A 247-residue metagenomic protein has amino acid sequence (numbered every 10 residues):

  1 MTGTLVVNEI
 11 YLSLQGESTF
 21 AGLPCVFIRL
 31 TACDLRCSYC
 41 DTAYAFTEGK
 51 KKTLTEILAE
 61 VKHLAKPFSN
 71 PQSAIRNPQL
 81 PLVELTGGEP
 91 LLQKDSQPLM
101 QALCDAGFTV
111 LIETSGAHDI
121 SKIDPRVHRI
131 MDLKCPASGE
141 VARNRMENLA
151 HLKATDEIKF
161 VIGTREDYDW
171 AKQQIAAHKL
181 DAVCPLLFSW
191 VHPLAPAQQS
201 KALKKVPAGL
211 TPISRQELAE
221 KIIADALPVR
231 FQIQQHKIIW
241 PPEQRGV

Functional and structural regions predicted by a protein language model:
M1-F27, T31, L35-Y39, A43-Y44 (+5 more regions): Flexible, acidic/Gly-rich N-terminal and inter-domain linker regions that tether and position cofactor-handling modules
L5-N8, P24-C25, T31, L35-V127: Conserved Radical SAM active-site core
L12, S18, N70-Q72, K205: Compositionally biased, low-complexity repeat tracts
L80, L91-V247: Conserved AdoMet/S-adenosylmethionine-binding subsite of the radical SAM
